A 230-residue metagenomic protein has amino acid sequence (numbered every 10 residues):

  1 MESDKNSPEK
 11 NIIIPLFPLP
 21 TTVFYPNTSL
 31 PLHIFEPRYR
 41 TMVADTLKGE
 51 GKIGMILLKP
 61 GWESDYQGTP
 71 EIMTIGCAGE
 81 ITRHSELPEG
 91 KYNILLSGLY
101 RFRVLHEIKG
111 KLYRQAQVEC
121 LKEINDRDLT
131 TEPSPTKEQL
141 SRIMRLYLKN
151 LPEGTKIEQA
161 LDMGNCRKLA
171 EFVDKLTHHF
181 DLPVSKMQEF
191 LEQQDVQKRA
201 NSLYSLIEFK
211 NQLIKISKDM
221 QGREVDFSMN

Functional and structural regions predicted by a protein language model:
M1-N230: N-terminal low-complexity, acidic/polar interaction/targeting segments
